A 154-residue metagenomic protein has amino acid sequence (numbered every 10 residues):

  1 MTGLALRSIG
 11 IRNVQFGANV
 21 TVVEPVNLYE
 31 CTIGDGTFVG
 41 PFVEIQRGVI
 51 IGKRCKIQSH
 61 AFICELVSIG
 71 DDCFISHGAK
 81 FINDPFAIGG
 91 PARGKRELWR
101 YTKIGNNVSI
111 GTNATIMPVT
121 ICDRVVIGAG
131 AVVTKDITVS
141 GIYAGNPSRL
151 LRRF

Functional and structural regions predicted by a protein language model:
M1-R12, V22-I33, T37-I121, N146-F154: Flexible, glycine/small-residue-enriched loop-and-beta-strand segment within the central core of proteins
F16, I110, I127-A129, A144: Short glycine-rich loop/turn motifs that provide flexible caps or phosphate-binding loops at active sites
I88, V139-S140: Short glycine/proline-enriched, acidic/aromatic patches that form the donor-sugar handling elements
G105, T138-V139: Short coil/turn connectors at secondary-structure junctions
C122-D136, I142: C-terminal/domain-terminus segments
